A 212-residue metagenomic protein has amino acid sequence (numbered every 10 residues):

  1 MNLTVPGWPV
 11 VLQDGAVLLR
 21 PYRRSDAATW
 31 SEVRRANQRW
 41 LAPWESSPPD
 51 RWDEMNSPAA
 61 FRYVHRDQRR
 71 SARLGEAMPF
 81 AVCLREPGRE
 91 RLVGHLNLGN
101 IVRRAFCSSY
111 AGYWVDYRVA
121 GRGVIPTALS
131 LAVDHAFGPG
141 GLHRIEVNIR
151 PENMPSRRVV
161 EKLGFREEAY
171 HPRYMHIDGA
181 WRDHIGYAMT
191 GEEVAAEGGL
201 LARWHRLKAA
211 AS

Functional and structural regions predicted by a protein language model:
M1-R118, W181-S212: GNAT-family acyltransferases
R24, P151-N153: A short coil/beta-turn micro-motif at the C-terminal edge of the histidine kinase catalytic ATP-binding domain
F80, H135-F137, F165: Conserved hydrophobic/aromatic "anchor" residues that stabilize well-ordered secondary structure elements
Y113-V115, G121-H135, M154-K162: Conserved acetyl-CoA-binding loop-helix of GNAT-fold acetyltransferases
G138-N148: Conserved GNAT acetyl-CoA-binding A-motif
N148, R166-R182: Conserved catalytic-core motifs of GNAT/GCN5-like acyltransferases
